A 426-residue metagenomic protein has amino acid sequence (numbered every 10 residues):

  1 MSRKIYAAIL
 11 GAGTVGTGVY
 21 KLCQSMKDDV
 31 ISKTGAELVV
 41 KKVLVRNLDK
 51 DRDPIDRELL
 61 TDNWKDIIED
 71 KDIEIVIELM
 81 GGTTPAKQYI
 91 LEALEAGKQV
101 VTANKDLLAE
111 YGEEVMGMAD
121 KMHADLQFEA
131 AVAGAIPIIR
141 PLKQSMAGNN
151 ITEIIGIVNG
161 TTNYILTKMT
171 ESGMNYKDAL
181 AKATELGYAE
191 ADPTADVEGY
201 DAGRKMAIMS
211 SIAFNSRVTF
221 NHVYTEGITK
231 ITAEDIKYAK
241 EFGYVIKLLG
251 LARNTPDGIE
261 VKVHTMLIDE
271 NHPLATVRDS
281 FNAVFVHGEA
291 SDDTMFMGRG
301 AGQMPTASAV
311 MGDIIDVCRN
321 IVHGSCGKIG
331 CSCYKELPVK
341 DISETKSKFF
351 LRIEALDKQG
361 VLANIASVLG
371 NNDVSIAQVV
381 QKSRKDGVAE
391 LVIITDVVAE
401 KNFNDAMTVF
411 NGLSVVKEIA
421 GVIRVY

Functional and structural regions predicted by a protein language model:
M1-A96: N-terminal glycine-/serine-/threonine-rich beta1-alpha1-beta2 phosphate-ribose binding loop of Rossmann-like
L60-D62, E69, I77-E78, V101-A103 (+3 more regions): General beta-strand structural signal in soluble alpha/beta enzymes
A86-A96, A103-K143: Rossmann-fold NAD(P)-binding glycine/threonine-rich loop
Q99-V101, I376: A short hydrophobic/small-residue beta-strand
D120-D201, I208: Rossmann-like NAD(P)H-binding beta-loop-alpha module
I151-I155, N163-L166, T170, K182 (+5 more regions): Catalytic, metal-anchored helix/loop core of enzyme active sites in primary metabolism
D178-T276, F281-A283: Substrate-binding/catalytic subdomain of NAD(P)-dependent oxidoreductase enzymes
I314-Y426: A conserved regulatory-domain signal marking ACT and ACT-like small-molecule sensing domains and adjacent regulatory
